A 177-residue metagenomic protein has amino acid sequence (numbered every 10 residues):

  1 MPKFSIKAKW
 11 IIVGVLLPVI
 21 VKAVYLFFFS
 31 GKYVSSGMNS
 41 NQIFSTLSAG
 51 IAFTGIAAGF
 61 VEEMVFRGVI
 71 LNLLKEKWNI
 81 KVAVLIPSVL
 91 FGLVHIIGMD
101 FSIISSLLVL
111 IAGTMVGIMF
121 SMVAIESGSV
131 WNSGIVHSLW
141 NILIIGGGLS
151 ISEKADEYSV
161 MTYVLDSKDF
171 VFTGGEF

Functional and structural regions predicted by a protein language model:
M1-G59, I145-F177: Specific transmembrane helices
I6-A8, F44, W78-V82, S105-L107 (+1 more regions): Membrane-helix interface segments
I11-I12, S48, K81-I86, L107-I111 (+1 more regions): Hydrophobic alpha-helical transmembrane segments
P18-V24, S88-I97, L139-G147: Aromatic-anchored segments of alpha-helical transmembrane domains
Y33-S36, I97-I104: Membrane-interface helix caps and helix-loop-helix hairpins in membrane proteins
T54-G55, G59, I80-I96, G113-G117: Small-polar-interrupted transmembrane alpha-helices in polytopic inner-membrane proteins
V61-I86, M99, M122-S129: Membrane-interface helix/loop boundary segments of multi-pass membrane proteins
S105-G174: Functionally important transmembrane alpha-helices
